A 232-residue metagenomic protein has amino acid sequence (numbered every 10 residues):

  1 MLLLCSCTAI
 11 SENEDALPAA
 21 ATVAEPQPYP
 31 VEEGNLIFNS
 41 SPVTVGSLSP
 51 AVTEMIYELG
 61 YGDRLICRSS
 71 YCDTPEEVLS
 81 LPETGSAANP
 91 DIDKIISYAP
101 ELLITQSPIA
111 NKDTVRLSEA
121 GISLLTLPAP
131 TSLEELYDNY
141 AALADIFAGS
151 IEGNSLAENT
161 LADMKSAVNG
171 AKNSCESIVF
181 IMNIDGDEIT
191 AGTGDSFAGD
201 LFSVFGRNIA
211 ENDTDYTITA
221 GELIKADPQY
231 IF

Functional and structural regions predicted by a protein language model:
M1-C5: Sec-dependent bacterial lipoprotein signal peptides
S6-T53, G149-V179, D227-Y230: Bacterial Sec-exported substrate-binding components of ABC uptake systems
P28-E32, P82-D93, D213-G221: Short helix-initiation/N-cap motifs at beta->coil->alpha
V43-P108, A210: A short, structured surface patch at a secondary-structure boundary
E54, T114-I151: Charged, glycine-enriched surface loops/patches that mediate electrostatic binding to polyanionic ligands
Y71-T74, I189-Y216: Alpha-helical, coiled-coil/dimerization segments enriched in small aliphatic residues
P90-A99, E119-A120, T219-Y230: Short helices/loops that flank or line small-molecule/ion binding pockets
K112, P128-A142, C175-F197: Extracytoplasmic ligand-binding site segments that recognize negatively charged/polar headgroups
